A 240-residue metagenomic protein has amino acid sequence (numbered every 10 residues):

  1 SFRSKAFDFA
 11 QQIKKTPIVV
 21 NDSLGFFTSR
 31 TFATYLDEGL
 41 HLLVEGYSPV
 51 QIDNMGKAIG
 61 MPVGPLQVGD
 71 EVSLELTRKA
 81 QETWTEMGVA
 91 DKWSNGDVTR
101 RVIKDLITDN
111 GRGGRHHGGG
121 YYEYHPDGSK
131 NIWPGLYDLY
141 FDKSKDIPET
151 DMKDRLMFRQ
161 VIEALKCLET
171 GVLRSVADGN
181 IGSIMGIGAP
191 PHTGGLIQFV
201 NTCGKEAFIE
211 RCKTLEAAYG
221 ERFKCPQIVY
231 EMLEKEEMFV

Functional and structural regions predicted by a protein language model:
S1-V240: N-terminal glycine-rich phosphate-binding loop for ADP-containing cofactors
